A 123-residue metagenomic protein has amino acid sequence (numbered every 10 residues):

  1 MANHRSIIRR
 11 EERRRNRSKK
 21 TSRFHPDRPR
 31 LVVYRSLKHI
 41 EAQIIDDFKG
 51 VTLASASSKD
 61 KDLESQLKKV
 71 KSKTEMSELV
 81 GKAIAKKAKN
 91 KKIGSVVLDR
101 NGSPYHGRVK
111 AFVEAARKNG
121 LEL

Functional and structural regions predicted by a protein language model:
M1-D47, K61, S65, K118-E122: Intrinsically disordered, Lys/Arg-rich N-terminal extensions and targeting peptides of nucleic-acid-associated proteins
K49-T52, S57-L123: Extended polybasic, low-complexity segments that bind anionic RNA or targeting/receptor surfaces
